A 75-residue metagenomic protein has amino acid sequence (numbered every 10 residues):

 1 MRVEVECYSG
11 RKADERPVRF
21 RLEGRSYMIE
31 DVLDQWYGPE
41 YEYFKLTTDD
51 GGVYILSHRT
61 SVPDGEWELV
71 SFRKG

Functional and structural regions predicted by a protein language model:
M1-G75: Cysteine-centric segments in proteins
